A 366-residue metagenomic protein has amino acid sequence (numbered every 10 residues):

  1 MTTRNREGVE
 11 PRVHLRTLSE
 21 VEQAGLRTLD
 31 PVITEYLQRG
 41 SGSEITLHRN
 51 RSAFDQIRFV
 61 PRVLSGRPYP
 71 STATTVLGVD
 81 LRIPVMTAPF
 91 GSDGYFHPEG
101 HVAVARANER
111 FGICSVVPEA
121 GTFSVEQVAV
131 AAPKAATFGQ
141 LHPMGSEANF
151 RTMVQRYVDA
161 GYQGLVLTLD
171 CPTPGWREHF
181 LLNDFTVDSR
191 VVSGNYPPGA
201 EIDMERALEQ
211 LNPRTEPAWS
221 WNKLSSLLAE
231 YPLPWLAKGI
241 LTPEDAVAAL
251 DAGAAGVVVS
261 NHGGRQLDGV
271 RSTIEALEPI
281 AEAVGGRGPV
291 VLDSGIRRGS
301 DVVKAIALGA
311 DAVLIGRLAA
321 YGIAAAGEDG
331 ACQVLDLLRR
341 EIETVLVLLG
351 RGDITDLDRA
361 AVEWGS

Functional and structural regions predicted by a protein language model:
M1-G78, R177, T186-W219, D356-L357 (+1 more regions): An N-cap/entry alpha-helix motif that binds or orients negatively charged groups
G25, L29, S41, R51-R58 (+6 more regions): Structural signal for hydrophobic packing residues in well-ordered secondary-structure cores of soluble enzyme domains
R39, D93, H97, V117-A120 (+5 more regions): Glycine- and other small-residue-rich loops at beta-strand/loop junctions that grip anionic moieties
R82-F123: Glycine-rich active-site/cofactor-binding loop and its immediate structural neighborhood
M86-S92, A135-H142, A207-Q210: Short, basic, glycine/proline-bearing loop/turn elements
R106, A131, G145-L292, G299-Y321: Alpha/beta enzyme core
R110-A131, A135-F150: A gly/proline- and charged-residue-enriched helix-loop-helix capping module
D311, G327-T355, E363: Internal helix-turn-beta structural module
